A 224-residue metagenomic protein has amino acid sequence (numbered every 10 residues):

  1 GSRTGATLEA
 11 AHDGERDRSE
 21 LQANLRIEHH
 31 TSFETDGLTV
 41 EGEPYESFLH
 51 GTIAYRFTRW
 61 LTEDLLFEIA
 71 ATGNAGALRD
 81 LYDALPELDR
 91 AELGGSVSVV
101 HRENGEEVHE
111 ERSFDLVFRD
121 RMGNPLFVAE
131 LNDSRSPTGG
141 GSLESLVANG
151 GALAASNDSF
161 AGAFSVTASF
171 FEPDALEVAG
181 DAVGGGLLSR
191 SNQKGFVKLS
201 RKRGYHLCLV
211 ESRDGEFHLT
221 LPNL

Functional and structural regions predicted by a protein language model:
S2-R3, A168: Amphipathic, membrane-inserting segments
R3-H109: Acidic-basic catalytic patches of nuclease active cores, encompassing PD-(D/E)XK and other metal-cofactor nuclease
R90, S113, V178-G180: Long C-terminal appendages of very large multidomain proteins
R102-L116, P137-T138, S142: Hydrophobic protein-protein interaction segments
V108-A129, L153-A154, S159: Active-site beta-strand-loop-beta-strand hairpin of nuclease catalytic cores that positions key catalytic residues
R121-G123, E130-L143: Short beta-strand-loop-alpha-helix junction that forms the active-site gateway of nucleic-acid-processing nucleases
S142-S156: Short, charged, amphipathic alpha-helix that recurs within catalytic cores of restriction-modification and other
A161-L224: Domain-level recognition of nuclease-like catalytic cores that cleave nucleotide substrates
